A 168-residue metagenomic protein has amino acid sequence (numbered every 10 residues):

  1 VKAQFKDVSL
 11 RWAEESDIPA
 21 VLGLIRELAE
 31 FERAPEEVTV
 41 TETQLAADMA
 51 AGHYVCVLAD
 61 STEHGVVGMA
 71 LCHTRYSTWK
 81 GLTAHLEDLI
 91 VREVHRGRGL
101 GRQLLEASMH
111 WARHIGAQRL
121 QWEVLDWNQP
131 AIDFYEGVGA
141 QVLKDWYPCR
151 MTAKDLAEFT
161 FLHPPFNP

Functional and structural regions predicted by a protein language model:
S9-G23: A short beta-loop-alpha structural element at the N-terminal edge of CoA-dependent acyl/N-acetyltransferase catalytic
L22-A47: Conserved GNAT-fold acetyl-CoA-binding loop/helix
A46-L58, H85: A short helix-loop-beta-strand connector motif used in the catalytic cores of GNAT acetyltransferases and, in some
L58, G65-H73, H85: Conserved beta-strand in the GNAT
A59, G97-R102: Glycine-rich acyl-CoA binding loop
L89-R96: A short, internal acetyl-CoA/4′-phosphopantetheine-binding micro-motif in the GNAT/acyltransferase core
R92, Q103-R119, Q141: Conserved acyl-CoA
R102, H114, D126-D145, M151 (+1 more regions): Conserved active-site alpha-helix within GNAT-family acetyltransferase domains
